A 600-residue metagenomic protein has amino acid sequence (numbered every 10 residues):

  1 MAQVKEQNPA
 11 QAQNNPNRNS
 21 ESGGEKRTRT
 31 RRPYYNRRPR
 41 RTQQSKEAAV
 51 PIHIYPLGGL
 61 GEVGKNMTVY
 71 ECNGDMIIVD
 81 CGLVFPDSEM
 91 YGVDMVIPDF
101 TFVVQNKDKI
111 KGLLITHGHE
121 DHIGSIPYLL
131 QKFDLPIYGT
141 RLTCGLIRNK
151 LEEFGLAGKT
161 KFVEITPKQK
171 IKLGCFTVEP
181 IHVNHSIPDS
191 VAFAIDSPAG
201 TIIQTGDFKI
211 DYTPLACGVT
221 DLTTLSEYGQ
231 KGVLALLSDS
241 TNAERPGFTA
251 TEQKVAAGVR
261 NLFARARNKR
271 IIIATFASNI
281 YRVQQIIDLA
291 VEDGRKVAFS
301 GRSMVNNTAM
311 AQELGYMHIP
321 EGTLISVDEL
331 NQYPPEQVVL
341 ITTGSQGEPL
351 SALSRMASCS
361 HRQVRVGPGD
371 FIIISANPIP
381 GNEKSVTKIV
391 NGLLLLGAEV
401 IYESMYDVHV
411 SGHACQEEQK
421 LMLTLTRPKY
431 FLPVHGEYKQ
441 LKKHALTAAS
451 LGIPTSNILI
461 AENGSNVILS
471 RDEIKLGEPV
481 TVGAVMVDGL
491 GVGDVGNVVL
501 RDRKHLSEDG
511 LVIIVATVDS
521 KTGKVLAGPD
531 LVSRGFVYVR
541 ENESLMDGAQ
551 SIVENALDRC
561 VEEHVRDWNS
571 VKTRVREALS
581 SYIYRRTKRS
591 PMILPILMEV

Functional and structural regions predicted by a protein language model:
M1-A48: Intrinsically disordered, low-complexity RNA-associated tracts
R32-L114, H119-Y333, S351-R365, K384-K388: His/Asp/Glu-rich metal-coordinating catalytic cores of metallo-dependent phosphodiesterases/hydrolases acting on
L60, V84-P98, K109-I110, Y402-M405 (+5 more regions): A glycine- and charged-residue-rich anion-binding loop/surface
P136, L432, L594: Short glycine-rich phosphate-binding loop at a beta-alpha junction
L151, A448, I583: Conserved hydrophobic residues forming the short capping helix/wall of the S-adenosyl-L-methionine
T166, E462, R589-I593: Short Gly/Ser/Thr- and Asp/Glu-enriched loop/turn motifs at secondary-structure junctions
R245-S375, I379-P428, L432-G548, I552-H564 (+2 more regions): Hard-cation-handling environments
H564-V600: C-terminal tails and terminal domains of large nucleic-acid-associated and other macromolecular-machine proteins
